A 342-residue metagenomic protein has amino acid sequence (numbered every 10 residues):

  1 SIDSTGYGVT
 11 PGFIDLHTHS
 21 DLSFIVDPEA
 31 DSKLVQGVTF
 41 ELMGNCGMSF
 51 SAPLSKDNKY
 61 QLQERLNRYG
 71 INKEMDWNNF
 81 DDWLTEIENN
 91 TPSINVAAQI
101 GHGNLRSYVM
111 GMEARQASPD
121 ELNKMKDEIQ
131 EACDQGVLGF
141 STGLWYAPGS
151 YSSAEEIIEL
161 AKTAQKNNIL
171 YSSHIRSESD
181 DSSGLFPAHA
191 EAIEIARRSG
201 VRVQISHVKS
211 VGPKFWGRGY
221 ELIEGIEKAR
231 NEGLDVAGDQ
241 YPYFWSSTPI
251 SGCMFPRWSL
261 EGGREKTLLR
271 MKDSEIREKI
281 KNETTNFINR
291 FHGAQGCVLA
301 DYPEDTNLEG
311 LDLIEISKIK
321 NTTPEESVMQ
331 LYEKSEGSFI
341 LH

Functional and structural regions predicted by a protein language model:
S1-G12: Histidine-rich, glycine-flanked metal-binding segment
D3, D15, H174, D239: Acidic active-site catalytic centers that drive phospho-/nucleotidyl reactions and related ester hydrolyses
G12-D21: Metallo-beta-lactamase
D21-P28, P119-N123: Glycine-rich anion/phosphate-binding loops
D21-V26, S152, E156, P187-A188 (+1 more regions): Short, glycine/acidic-rich beta->alpha junctions
F24-N45, E128: Small-aliphatic-rich amphipathic alpha-helix that forms the alpha element of a beta-alpha
T39, C46-R198: Hydrophobic, small-residue-rich alpha-helical packing segments that form membrane-like cores
W83-I87, S93-N95, Q99-M112, Q116-P119 (+4 more regions): Active-site neighborhoods of metal-dependent hydrolases
